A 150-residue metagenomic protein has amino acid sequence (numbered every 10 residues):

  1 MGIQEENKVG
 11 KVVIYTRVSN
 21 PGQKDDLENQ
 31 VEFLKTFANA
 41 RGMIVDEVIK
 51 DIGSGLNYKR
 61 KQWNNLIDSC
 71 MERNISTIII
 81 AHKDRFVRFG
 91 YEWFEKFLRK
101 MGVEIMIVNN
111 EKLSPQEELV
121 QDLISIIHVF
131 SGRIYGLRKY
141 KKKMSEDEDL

Functional and structural regions predicted by a protein language model:
M1-L150: Short, structured surface patches at the beginning of a domain
